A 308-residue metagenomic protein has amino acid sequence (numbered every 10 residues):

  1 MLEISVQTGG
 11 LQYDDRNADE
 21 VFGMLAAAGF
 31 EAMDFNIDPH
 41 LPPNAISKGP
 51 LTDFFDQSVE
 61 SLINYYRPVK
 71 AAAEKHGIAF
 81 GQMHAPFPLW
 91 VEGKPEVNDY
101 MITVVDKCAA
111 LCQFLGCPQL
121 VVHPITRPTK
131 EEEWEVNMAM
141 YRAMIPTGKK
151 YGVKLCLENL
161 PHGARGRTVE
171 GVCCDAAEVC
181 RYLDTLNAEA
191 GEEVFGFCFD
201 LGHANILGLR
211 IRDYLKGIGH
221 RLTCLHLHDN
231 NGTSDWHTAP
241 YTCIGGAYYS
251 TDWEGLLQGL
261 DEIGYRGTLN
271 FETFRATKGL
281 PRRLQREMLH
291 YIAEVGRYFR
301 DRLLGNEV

Functional and structural regions predicted by a protein language model:
M1-E31, P39-L41, E74, I102 (+3 more regions): Histidine-acidic metal/acid-base catalytic patches
E31-A32, A79, P118, K154 (+1 more regions): Residue-level detector of anion-binding/catalytic polar loops
D34, Q82, V121, C156 (+2 more regions): Conserved beta-strand positions in the central sheet of alpha/beta enzyme cores
D34-V69: Glycine-rich, proline-tolerant flexible connector loops at the mouths of alpha/beta enzymes
D38, P43, P86, I125-T126 (+2 more regions): Residue-level "edge-of-site" marker
T52-V59, V91-N98, P128-E131, T242-A247: The substrate-binding groove and active-site-proximal loops of carbohydrate-active enzymes, especially glycoside
Y66, K70-G81: Glycine-rich, aromatic-flanked loop segments that form ligand/cofactor-binding clefts across common enzyme folds
E74-H76, P88-G196, I206, R283 (+1 more regions): Active-site acidic/histidine proton-transfer and metal-coordination neighborhood in alpha/beta enzyme cores
